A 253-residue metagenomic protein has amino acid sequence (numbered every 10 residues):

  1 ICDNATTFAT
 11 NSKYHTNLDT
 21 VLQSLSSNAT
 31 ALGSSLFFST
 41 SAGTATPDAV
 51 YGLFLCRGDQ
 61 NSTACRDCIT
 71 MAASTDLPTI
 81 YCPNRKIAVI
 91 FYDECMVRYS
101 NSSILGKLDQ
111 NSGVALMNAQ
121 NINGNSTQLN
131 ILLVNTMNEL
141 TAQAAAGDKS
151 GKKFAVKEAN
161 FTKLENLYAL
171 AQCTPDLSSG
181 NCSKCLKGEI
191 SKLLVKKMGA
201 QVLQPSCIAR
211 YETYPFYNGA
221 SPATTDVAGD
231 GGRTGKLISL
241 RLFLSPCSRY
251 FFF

Functional and structural regions predicted by a protein language model:
I1-F253: Extracellular secretory-pathway ectodomains and N-terminal mature segments of eukaryotic proteins
